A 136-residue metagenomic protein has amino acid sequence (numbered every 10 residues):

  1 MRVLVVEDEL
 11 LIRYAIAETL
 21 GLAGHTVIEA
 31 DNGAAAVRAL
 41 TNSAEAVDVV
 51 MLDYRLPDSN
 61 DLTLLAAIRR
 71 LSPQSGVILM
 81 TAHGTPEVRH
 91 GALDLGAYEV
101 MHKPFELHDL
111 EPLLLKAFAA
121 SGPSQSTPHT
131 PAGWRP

Functional and structural regions predicted by a protein language model:
E7: Conserved acidic carboxylate
L10-I28: Two-component/phosphorelay signaling modules centered on CheY-like receiver
E29-V49: Acidic, metal-coordinating helix/loop segments flanking the phosphotransfer/catalytic sites of two-component signaling
N32, N60-T63: Acidic catalytic/metal-coordinating carboxylates
R38, L62-Q74: Short amphipathic alpha-helix used as the core "switch/output" element in two-component signaling
T63, G84-E99: Alpha4 helix (beta4-alpha4-beta5 surface) of REC/receiver domains from two-component response regulators
E87, F105-L115: C-terminal output helix
